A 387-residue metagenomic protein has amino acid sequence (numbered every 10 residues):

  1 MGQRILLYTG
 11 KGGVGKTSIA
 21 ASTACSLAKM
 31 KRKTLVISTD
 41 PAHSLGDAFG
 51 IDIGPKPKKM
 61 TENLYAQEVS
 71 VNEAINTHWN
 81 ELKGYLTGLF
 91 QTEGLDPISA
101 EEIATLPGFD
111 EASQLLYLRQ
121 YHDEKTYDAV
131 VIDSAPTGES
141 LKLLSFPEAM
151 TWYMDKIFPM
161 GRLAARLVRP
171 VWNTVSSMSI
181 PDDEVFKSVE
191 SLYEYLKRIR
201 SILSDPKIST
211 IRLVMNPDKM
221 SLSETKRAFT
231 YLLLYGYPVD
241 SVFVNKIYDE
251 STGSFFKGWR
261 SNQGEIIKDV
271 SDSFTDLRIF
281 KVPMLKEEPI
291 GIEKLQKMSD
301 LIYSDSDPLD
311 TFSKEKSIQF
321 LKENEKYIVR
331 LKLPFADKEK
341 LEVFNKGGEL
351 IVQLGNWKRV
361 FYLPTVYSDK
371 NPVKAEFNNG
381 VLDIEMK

Functional and structural regions predicted by a protein language model:
M1-V14, S18-K197: Nucleotide-state-sensitive switch-loop elements of NTP-binding domains
Y8, V360, Y367-N371: A cross-kingdom feature marking solvent-exposed beta-strand/loop segments within repeated, beta-rich binding/scaffold
L27, F320, L341-V343, V373-A375: A structural signal for short hydrophobic beta-strand segments in well-ordered beta-sheet cores
L64, Y327-V329, G348-L350, L382: Hydrophobic residues embedded in beta-strands of well-ordered beta-sheets
L196-K338, I351, N356-K358, Y362-P364 (+1 more regions): C-terminal lobe/tail of nucleotide-utilizing enzymes
K322-N324, N345-G347, F377: Generic beta-strand structural signal
E339, S368-K387: Beta-rich strand-turn-strand
K340-G348, T365-V366: Extended Gly/Ser/Thr-rich low-complexity repeat segments, especially those forming or decorating extracellular
